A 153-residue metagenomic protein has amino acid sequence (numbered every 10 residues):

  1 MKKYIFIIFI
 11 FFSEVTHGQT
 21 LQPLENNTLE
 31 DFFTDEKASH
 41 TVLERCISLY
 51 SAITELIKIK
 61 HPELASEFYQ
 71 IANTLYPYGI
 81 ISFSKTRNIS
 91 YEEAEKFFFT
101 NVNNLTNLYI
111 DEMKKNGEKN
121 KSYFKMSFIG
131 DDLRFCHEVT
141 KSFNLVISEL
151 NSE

Functional and structural regions predicted by a protein language model:
Y4-E14: Sec-dependent N-terminal signal peptides
F11, I53-T54, F143: Generic hydrophobic alpha-helical segments
G18-N26: Cleaved targeting-peptide boundary
E25-D31, N116: Domain-scale activation on soluble regions of proteins
T34-I89: Short N-proximal segments of mature Sec-exported proteins
Y76-E153: Compact alpha-helical subdomains of small soluble proteins
